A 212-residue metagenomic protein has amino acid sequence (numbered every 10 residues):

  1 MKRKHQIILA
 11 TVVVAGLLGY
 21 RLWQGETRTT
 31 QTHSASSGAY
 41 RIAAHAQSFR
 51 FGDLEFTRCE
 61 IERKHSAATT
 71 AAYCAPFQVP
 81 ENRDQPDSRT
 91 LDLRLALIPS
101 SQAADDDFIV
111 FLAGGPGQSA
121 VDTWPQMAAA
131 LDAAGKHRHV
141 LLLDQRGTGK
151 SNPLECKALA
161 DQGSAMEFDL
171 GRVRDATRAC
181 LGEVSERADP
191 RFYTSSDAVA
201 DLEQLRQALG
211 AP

Functional and structural regions predicted by a protein language model:
M1-H5: Positively charged n-region of N-terminal signal peptides that target proteins for export
Q6-I7, Q24, L209: Sequence-pattern detector for short linear motifs and compositional/periodic biases rather than a specific fold
I7-R21: Hydrophobic membrane-insertion alpha-helices, especially the h-region of bacterial N-terminal signal peptides
L18-T32: Membrane-interface motif at the C-terminal end of an N-terminal transmembrane signal
R28-Q31, S37-P212: Gly/Pro-rich cap/lid or specificity-loop segments adjacent to the active site
